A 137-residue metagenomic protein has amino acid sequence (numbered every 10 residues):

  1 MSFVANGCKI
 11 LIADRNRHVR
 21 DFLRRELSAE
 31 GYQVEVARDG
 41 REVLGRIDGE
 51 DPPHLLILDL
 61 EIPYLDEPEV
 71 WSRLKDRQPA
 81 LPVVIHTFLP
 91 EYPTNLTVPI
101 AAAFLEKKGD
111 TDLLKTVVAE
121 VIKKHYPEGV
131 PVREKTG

Functional and structural regions predicted by a protein language model:
M1-R17, D110-G137: Non-catalytic signal-transmission and effector/linker regions of two-component phosphorelay proteins
R17-E35: Two-component/phosphorelay signaling modules centered on CheY-like receiver
V36-L55: Acidic, metal-coordinating helix/loop segments flanking the phosphotransfer/catalytic sites of two-component signaling
G45, P68-A80: Short amphipathic alpha-helix used as the core "switch/output" element in two-component signaling
D59-L60: Active-site residues of response regulator receiver
P63-L65: The feature encodes the CheY-like receiver
E67, T97-L105: As written
